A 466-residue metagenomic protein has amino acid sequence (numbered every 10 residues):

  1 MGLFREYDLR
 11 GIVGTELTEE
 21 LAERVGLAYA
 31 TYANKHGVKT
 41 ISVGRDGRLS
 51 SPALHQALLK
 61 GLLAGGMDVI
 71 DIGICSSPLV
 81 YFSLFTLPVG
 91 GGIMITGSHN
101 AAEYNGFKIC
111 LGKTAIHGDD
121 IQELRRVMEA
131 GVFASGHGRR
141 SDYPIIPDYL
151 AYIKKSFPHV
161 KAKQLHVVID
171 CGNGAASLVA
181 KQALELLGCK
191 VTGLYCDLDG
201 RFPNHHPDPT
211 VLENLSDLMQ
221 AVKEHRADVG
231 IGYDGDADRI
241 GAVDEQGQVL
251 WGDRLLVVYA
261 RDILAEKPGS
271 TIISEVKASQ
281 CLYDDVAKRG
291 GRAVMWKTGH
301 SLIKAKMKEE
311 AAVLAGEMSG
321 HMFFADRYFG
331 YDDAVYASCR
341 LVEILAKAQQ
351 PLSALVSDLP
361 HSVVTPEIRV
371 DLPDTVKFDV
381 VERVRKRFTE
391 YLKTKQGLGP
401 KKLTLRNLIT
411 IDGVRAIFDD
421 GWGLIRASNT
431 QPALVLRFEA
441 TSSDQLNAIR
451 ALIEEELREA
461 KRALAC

Functional and structural regions predicted by a protein language model:
M1-K60, A64-G65, D142-L165: An N-terminal, well-structured beta->alpha segment
K35, K39-Y104, A183-V243: N-terminal small/polar loop signature for handling phosphorylated ligands or for N-terminal nucleophile
V69-P78, V249-W251, E275, W296: Active-site nucleophile and cofactor-binding loops and adjacent substrate-binding regions of central metabolic enzymes
V89-S98, A102, V222-D244, V249 (+2 more regions): Glycine-rich phosphate-binding loop
A102-E103, I109-G118, R126, S135 (+2 more regions): Replace "Mg2+/Mn2+-dependent" with "divalent metal-dependent
N105-H225: Gly/Ser/Thr-enriched, mixed-charge loops and adjacent short helices that form phosphate/oxyanion-binding elements
K267-R437, S442-C466: Phosphate-binding and adjacent anionic-ligand microenvironments
